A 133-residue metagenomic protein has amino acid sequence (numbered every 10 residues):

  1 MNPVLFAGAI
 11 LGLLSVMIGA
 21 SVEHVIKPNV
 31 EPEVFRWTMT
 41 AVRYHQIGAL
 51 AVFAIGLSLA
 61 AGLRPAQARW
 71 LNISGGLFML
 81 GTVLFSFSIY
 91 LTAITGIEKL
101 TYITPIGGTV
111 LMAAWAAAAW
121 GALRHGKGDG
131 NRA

Functional and structural regions predicted by a protein language model:
M1-A133: Polytopic transmembrane helical bundles with strong interfacial aromatic enrichment
